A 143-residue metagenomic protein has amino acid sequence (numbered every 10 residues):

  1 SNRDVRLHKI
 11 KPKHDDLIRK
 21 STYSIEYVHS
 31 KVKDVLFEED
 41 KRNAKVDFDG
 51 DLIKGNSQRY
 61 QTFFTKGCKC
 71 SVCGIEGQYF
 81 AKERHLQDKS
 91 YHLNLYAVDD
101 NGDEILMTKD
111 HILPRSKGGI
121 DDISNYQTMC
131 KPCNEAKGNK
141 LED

Functional and structural regions predicted by a protein language model:
S1-Q61, G67, I75-Q78: A boundary/linker detector
T22-K31, D103, T108, P114 (+1 more regions): Short, solvent-exposed coil/turn linker segments
Q61-T62, D100: Short, charge-rich binding segments
K66-C68, D110: Residue-level detector of short, conserved catalytic/binding motifs and their immediate flanks
S71-G74, K131: Cys/His/Pro-rich metal-binding microdomains
G77-Y126: Histidine-centered nuclease catalytic patch
Q78, D122, Y126-D143: Short Cys/His-centered divalent metal-binding micro-motifs
